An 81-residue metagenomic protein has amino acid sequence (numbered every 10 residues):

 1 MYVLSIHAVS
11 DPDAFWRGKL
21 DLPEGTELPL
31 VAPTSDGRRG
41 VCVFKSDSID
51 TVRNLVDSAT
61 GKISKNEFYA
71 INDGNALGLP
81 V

Functional and structural regions predicted by a protein language model:
M1-V81: Short S/T/G/P-rich N-terminal loop/turn motif that feeds into the first structured element of a domain
